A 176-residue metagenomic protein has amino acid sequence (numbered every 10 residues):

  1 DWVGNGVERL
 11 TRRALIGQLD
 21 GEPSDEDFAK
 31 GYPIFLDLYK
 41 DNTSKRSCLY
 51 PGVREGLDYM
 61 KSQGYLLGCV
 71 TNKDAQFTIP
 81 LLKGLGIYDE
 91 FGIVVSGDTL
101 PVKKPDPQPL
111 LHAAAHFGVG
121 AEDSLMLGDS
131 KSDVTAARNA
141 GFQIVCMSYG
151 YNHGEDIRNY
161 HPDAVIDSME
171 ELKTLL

Functional and structural regions predicted by a protein language model:
D1-Y59, Q63, D74-Q76: N-terminal helical cap/lid subdomain that shapes the substrate entry/recognition surface in HAD-like hydrolases
D37, D58-K61, D74-A75, I79-L176: Asp-based, Mg2+/Mn2+-dependent phosphohydrolase catalytic module
L66-G68, Q143: Proline-centered loop/turn at the N-terminus of a beta-strand
